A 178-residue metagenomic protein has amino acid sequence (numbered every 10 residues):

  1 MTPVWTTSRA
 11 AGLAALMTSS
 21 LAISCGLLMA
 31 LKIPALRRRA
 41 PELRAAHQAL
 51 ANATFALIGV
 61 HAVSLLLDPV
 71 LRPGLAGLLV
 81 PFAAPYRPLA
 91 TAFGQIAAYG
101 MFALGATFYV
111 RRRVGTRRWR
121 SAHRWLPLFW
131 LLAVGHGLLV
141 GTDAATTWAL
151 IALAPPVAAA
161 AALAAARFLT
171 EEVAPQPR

Functional and structural regions predicted by a protein language model:
M1-R178: Membrane-embedded alpha-helical bundles that constitute the cytochrome b-like, heme-associated redox core of multi-pass
